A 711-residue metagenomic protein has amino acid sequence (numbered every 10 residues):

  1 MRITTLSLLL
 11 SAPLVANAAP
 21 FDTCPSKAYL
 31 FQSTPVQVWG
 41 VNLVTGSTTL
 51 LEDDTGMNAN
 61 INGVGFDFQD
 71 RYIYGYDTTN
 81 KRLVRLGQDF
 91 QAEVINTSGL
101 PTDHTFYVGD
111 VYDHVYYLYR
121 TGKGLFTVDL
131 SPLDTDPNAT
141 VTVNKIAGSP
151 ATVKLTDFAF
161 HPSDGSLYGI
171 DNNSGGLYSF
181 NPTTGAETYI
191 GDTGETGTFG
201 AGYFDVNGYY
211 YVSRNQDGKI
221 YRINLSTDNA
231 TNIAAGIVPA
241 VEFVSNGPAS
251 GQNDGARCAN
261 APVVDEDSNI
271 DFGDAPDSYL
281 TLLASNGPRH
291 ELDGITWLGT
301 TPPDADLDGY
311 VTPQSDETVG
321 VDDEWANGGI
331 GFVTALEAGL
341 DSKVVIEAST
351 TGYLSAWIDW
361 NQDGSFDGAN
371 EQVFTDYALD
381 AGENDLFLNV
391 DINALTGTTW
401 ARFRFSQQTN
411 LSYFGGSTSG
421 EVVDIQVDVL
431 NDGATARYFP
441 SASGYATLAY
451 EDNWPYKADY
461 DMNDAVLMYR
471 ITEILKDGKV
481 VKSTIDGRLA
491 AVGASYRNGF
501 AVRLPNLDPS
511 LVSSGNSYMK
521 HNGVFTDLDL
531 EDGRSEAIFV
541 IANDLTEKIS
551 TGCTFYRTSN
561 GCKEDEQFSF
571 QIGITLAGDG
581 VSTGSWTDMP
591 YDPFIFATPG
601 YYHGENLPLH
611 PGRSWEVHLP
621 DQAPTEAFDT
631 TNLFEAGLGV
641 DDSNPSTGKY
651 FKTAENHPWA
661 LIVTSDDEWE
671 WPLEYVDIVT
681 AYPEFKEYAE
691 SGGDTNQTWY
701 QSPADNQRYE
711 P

Functional and structural regions predicted by a protein language model:
A19-P20, N58-F66, L100-D113, P150-A159 (+2 more regions): Repeated scaffold domains used in trafficking and secretory/extracellular systems, primarily beta-propellers
A19-T49, F272: An edge-strand/N-cap motif at the start of beta-rich repeat modules
T23-Q32, Y72-G75, V115-Y119, S166-G169 (+3 more regions): Conserved beta-propeller blade signature
S33-T34, Y76-T78, Y119-G122, N172 (+2 more regions): Short loop/turn segments immediately following the C-termini of beta-strands
L43-G46, L86-F90, D129-D134, N181-G185 (+1 more regions): Short loop/turn segments that connect beta-strands within beta-propeller blades
S47-T55, F90-G99, P137-S149, A186-T193 (+1 more regions): A short beta-strand motif characteristic of beta-propeller blades
P262-N463: A broad "non-catalytic interaction surface" signal
S535-P711: A eukaryote-biased signal for long
